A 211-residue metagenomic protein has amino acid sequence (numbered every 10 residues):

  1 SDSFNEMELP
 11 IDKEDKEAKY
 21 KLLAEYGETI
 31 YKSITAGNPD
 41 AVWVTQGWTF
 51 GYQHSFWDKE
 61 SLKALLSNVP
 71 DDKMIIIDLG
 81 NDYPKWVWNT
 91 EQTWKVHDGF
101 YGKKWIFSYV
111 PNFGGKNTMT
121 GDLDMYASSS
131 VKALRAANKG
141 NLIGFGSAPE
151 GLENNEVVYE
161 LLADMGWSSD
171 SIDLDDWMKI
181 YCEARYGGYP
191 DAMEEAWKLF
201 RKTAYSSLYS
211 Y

Functional and structural regions predicted by a protein language model:
S1-D2, Y211: Long hydrophobic alpha-helices with heptad-repeat/coiled-coil character
D2-P190, E194-E195: Catalytic-core regions of glycoside hydrolase
R201-Y211: C-terminal functional modules
